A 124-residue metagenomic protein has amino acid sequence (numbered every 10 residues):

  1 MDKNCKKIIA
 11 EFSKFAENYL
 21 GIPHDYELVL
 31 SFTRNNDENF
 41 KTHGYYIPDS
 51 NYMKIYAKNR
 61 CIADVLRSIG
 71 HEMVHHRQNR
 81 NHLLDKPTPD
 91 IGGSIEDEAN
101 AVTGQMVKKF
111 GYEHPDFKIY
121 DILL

Functional and structural regions predicted by a protein language model:
D2-D49, G111, L123: Auxiliary, metal-adjacent structural segments of Zn-dependent hydrolase domains
C5-I8, L66, G70, I95-E98: Hydrophobic (often cysteine-bearing) scaffold residues that line and stabilize catalytic clefts of nucleotide/cofactor
A16-Y19, R77, V102-M106: Short alpha-helical scaffold segments that flank and stabilize functional sites
P23-Y26, L83-L84, E113-F117: Short, polar/charged, Gly/Pro-enriched helix-capping and turn/loop motifs at alpha-helix termini and inter-helix linkers
Y52-I69, P89-I91: Short pre-active-site segment immediately N-terminal to the catalytic Zn-binding motif
R67-R80: Active-site recognition of the HExxH zinc-binding catalytic motif
N79-D90: Substrate-binding clefts and substrate-entry loops adjacent to catalytic sites of polymer-processing enzymes acting on
T88-Y120: Post-HExxH zinc-binding segment in Zn-dependent metallohydrolases
